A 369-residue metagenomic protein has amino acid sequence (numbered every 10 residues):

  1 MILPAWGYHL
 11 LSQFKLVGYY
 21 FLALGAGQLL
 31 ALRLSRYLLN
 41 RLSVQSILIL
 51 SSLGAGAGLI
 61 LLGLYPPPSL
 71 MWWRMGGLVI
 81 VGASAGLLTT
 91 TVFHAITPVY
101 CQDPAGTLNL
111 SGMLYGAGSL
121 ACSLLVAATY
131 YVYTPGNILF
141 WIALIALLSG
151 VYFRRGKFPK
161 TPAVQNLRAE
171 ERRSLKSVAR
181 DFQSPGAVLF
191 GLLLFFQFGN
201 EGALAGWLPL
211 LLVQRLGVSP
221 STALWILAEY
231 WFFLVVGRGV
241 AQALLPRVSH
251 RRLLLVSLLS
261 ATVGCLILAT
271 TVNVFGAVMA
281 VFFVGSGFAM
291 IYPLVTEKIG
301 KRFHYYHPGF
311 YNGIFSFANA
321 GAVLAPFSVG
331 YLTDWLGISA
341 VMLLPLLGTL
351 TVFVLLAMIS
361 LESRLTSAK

Functional and structural regions predicted by a protein language model:
M1, P185-A228, V235: Extracytoplasmic gate region of multi-pass secondary transporters
A31-V44, Y130, G237-S249, T333-D334: Helix-to-loop junctions at the C-terminal end of transmembrane segments in multipass secondary transporters
L53-P68, S260-V272: C-terminal ends and interior cores of transmembrane alpha-helices in multi-pass membrane transporters/permeases
M71-L87, G276-A289: Hydrophobic core of transmembrane alpha-helices in multi-pass small-molecule transporters, especially MFS/SLC-type
G77-M113: Cytoplasmic helix-loop-helix junction between adjacent transmembrane helices in 12-TM secondary transporters
L110-T161: Helix-loop-helix hairpin linking two adjacent transmembrane segments in secondary transporters
K160-F190: Juxtamembrane intracellular "pre-TM" segments in multi-pass secondary transporters
R251-V295: C-terminal transmembrane helical hairpin of 12-TM major facilitator-type secondary transporters
